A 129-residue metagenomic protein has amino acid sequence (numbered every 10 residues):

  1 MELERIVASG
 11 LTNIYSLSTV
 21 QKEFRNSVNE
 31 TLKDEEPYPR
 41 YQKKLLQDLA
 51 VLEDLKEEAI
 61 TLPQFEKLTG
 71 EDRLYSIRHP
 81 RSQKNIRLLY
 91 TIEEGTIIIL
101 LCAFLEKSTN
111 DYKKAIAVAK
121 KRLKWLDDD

Functional and structural regions predicted by a protein language model:
M1-N85, E94-G95, L105-D129: Basic, Lys/Arg-enriched alpha-helical interface segments
T91-L100: Active-site beta-strand-loop-beta-strand hairpin of nuclease catalytic cores that positions key catalytic residues
